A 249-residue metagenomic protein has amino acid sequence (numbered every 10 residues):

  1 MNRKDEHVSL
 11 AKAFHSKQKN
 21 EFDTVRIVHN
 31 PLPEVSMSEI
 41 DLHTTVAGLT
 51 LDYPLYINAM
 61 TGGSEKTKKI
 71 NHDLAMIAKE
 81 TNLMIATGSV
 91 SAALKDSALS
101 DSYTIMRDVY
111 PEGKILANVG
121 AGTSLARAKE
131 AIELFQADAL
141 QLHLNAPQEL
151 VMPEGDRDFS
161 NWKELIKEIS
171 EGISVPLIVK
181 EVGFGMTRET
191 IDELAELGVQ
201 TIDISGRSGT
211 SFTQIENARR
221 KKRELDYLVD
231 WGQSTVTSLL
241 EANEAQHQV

Functional and structural regions predicted by a protein language model:
M1-A47, L51: An N-cap/entry alpha-helix motif that binds or orients negatively charged groups
D41-H43, D101, S124-A128: Short alpha-helical segments and helix-capping/turn motifs at coil-helix boundaries
T45-A92: Active-site cofactor/substrate anionic-group-binding motifs, chiefly glycine- and Lys/Arg-rich phosphate-binding loops
K66-T67, L94-A98, M186: Secondary-structure boundary/capping motif
K68-K69, S97, M152-D156: Short, solvent-exposed loop/turn segments at secondary-structure boundaries
K69-A75, L99-S102, A131: "Short basic amphipathic alpha-helical interaction patches in structured regions
A75-E80, P111-L116, A121-V249: Alpha/beta enzyme core
N82-V119: A gly/proline- and charged-residue-enriched helix-loop-helix capping module
